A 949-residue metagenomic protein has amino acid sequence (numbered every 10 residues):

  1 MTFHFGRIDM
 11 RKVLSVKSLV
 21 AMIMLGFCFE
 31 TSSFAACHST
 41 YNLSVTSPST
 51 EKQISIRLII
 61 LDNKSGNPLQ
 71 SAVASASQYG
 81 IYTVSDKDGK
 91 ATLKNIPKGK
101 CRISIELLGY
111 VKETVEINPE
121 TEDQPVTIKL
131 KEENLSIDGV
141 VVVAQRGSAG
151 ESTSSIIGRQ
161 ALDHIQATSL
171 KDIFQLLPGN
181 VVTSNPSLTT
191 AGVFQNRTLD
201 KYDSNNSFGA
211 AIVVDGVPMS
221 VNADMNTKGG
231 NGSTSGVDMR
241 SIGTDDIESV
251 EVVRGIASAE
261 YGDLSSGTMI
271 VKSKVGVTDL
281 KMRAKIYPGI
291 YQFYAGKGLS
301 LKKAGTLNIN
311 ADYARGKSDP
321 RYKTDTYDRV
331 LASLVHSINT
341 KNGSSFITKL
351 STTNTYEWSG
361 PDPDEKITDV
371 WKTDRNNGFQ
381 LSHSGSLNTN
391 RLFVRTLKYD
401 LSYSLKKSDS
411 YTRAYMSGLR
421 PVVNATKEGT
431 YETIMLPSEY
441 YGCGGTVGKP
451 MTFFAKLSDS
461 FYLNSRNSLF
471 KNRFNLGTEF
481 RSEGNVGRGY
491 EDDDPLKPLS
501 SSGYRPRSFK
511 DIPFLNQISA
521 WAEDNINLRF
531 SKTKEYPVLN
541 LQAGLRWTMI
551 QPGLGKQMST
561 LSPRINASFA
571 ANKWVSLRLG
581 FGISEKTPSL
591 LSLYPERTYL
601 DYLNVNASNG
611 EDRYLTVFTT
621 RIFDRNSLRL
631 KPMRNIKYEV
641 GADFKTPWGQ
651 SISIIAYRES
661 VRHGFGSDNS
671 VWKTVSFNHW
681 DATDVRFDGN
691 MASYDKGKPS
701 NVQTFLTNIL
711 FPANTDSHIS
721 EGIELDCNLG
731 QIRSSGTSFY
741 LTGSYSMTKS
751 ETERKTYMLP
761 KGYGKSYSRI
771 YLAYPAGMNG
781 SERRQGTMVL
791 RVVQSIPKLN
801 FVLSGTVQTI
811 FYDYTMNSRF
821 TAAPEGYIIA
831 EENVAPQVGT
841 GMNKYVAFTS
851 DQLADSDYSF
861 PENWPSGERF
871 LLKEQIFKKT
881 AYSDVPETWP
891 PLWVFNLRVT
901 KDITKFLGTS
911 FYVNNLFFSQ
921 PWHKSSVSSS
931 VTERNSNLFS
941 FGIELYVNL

Functional and structural regions predicted by a protein language model:
C37-S47, I59-S65, Q70-S75, E106-L108 (+1 more regions): Short, acidic, small-residue-rich periplasmic hinge/interaction motif at the N-terminus of Gram-negative outer-membrane
V73-S77, I81-K90, G139-T168, A191-V193 (+2 more regions): N-terminal periplasmic "start-of-domain" segments of outer-membrane beta-barrel proteins
V126-I128, D238-K281: A beta-strand signature from Gram-negative outer-membrane beta-barrel systems, especially the internal plug domain
K171, Q175-V221: Extracytoplasmic beta-strand/coil segments of soluble accessory domains associated with Gram-negative outer-membrane
V217-V253: Short acidic/polar hinge/loop motifs at secondary-structure boundaries that mediate gating or recognition
I338-E357, K372-G555, G722-E724: Face-selective signature of the C-terminal outer-membrane beta-barrel domain
N678-P824: Gram-negative outer-membrane beta-barrel transporters
Q808-K879, W889-L892, N896-L949: C-terminal beta-signal and adjacent terminal beta-strands/loops of Gram-negative outer-membrane beta-barrel proteins
